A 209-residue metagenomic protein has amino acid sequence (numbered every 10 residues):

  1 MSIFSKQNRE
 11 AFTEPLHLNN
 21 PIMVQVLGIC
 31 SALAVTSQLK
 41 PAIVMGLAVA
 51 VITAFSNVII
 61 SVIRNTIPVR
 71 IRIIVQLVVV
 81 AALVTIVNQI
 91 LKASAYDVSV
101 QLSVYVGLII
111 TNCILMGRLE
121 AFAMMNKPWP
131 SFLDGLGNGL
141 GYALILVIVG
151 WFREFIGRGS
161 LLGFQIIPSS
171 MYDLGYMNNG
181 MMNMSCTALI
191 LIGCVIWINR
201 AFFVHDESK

Functional and structural regions predicted by a protein language model:
M1-T13: Short, Lys/Arg-rich, polar N-terminal cytosolic tail immediately upstream of the first transmembrane signal-anchor
E10, P130-K209: C-terminal transmembrane helix-loop-helix hairpin of multi-pass membrane proteins
E14, L18, S61-N65, P130-N138: Short amphipathic alpha-helical coupling elements at transmembrane boundaries
I29-L33, V49-A54, A81-N88, I110-I114 (+2 more regions): Hydrophobic core segments of alpha-helical transmembrane domains in multi-pass membrane transport and ion-translocation
L39-F55, V75, S99-I110: Structural signature of hydrophobic alpha-helical transmembrane segments
S56-V69, M116-N126, R200: C-terminal ends of transmembrane helices
I67-V80, Q101-G107, D134: Cytoplasmic-side transmembrane-helix entry/capping segments in multi-pass membrane proteins
I86-Q101: Transmembrane alpha-helix boundary signature
